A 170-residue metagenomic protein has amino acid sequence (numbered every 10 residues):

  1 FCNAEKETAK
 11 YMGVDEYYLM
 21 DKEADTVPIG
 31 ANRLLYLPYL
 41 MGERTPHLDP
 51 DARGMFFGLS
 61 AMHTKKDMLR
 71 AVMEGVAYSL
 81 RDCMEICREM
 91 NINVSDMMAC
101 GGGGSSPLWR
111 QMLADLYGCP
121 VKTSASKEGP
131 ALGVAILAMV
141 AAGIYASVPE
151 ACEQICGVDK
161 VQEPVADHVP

Functional and structural regions predicted by a protein language model:
F1-P170: Glycine/Thr-rich phosphate-binding loops that ligate phosphate moieties of nucleotide and other phosphorylated ligands
